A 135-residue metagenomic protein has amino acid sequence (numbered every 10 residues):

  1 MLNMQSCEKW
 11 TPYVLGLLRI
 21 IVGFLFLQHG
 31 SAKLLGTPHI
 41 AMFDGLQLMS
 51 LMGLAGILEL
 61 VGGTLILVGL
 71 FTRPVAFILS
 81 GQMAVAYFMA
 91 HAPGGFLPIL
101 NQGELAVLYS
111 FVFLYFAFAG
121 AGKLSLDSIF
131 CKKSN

Functional and structural regions predicted by a protein language model:
M1-L35, M52-I57, V61, V68-N135: Extended, low-polarity transmembrane helix blocks
L34-M52: Membrane-interface interhelical connector segments
